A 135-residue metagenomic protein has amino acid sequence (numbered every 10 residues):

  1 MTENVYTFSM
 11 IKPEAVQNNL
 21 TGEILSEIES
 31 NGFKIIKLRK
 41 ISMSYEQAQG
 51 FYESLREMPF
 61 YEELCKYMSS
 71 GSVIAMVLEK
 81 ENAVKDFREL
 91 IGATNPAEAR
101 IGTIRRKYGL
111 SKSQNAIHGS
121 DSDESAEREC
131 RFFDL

Functional and structural regions predicted by a protein language model:
M1-L135: Non-catalytic terminal and connector segments of soluble metabolic enzymes
